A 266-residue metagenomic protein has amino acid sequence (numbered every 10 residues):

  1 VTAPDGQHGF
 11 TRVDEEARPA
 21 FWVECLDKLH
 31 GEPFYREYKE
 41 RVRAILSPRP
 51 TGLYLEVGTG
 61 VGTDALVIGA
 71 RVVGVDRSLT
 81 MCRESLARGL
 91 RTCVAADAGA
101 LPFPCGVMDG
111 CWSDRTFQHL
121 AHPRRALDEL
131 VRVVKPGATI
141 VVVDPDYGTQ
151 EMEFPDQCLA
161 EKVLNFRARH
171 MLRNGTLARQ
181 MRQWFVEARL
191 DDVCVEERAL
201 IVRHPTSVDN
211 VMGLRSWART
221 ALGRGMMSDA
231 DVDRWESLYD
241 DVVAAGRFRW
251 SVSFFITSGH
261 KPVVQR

Functional and structural regions predicted by a protein language model:
T2-R49, T63-V67, M81-E84: Conserved class I S-adenosyl-L-methionine
A3-L29, D192-R249: C-terminal helical/coil "lid" or tail adjacent to the Rossmann-like core of SAM-dependent
L53-L55, T59-A100, R125: Class I SAM-dependent methyltransferase SAM/SAH-binding core
W112: A conserved beta-strand element that flanks and buttresses the S-adenosyl-L-methionine
R115-T116: Short catalytic micro-motifs in class I SAM-dependent methyltransferases
R124-T139: A short glycine-rich, Lys/Arg-flanked "PGG" loop and its adjoining helix->strand segment in the class I
V141-S207: Conserved catalytic/acceptor-binding region of the Class I
A188, F254-R266: Core SAM-dependent methyltransferase catalytic element
